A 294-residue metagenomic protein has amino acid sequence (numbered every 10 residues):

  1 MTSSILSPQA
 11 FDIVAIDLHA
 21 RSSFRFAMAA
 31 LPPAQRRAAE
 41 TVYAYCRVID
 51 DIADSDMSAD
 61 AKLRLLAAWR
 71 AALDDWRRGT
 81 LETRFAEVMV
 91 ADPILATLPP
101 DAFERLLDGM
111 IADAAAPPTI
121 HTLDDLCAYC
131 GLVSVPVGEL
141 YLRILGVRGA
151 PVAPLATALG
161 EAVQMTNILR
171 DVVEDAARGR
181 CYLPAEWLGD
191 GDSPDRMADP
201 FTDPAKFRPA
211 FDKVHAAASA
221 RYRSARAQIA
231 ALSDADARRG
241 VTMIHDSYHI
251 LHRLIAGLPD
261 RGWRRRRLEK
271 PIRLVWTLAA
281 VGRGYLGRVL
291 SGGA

Functional and structural regions predicted by a protein language model:
M1-Q164, L169, E174-A294: Catalytic cores of Mg2+-dependent Asp-rich isoprenoid enzymes
